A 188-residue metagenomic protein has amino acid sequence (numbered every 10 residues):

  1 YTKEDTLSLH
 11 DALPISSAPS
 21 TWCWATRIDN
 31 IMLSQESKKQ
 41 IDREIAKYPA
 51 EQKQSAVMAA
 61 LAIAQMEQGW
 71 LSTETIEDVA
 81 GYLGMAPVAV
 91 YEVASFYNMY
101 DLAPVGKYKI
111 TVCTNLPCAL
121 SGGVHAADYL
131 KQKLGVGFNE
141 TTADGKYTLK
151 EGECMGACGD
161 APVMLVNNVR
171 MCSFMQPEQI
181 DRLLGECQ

Functional and structural regions predicted by a protein language model:
Y1-I15: Single conserved hydrophobic/aromatic residue that forms the stacking wall/gate of nucleotide- or nucleobase-binding
S17-Q188: Signature of N-terminal electron-transfer/Fe-S-associated modules in redox systems
